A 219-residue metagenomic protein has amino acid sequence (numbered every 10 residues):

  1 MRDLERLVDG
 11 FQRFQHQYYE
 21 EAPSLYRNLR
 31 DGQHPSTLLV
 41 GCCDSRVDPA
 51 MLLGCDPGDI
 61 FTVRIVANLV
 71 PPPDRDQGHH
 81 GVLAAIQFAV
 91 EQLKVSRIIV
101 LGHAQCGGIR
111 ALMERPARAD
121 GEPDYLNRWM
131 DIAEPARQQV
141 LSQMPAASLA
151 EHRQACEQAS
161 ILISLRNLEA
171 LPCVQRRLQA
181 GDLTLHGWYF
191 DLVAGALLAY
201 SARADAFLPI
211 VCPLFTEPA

Functional and structural regions predicted by a protein language model:
M1-P35, V70-S96, G107-A219: Divalent-metal-activated hydrolytic enzyme cores
R30-P49: N-terminal low-complexity or amphipathic/hydrophobic leaders
G32, S45, L53-D56, H79-V82 (+1 more regions): Generic structural signal for well-ordered secondary structure
S36-L39, D59-F61, S96-I99: Structural motif
V40-C42, R64, I99-A104, H186-D191: Short beta-strand segments
R46-L69: Catalytic core of membrane glycerolipid acyltransferases/transacylases, capturing the structured, soluble-facing
